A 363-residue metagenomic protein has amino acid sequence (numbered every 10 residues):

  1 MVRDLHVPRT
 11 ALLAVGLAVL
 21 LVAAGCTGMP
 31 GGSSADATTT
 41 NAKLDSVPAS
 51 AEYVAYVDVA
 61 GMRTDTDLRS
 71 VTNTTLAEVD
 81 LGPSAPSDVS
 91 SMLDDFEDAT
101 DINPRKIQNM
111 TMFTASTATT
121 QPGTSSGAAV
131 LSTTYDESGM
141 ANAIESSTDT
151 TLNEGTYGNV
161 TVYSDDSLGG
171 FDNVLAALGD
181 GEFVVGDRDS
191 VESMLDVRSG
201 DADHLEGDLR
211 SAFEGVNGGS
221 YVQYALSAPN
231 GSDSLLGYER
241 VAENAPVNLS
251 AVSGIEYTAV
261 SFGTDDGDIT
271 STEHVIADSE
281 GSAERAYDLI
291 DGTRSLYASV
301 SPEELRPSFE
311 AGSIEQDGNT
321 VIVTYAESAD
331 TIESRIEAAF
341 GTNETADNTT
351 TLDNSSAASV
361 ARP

Functional and structural regions predicted by a protein language model:
V2-H6, T10, L21, C26-G127 (+1 more regions): Soluble, non-membrane globular domain cores that form compact, hydrophobic packing and curved binding surfaces
T10-G16: Sec-dependent signal peptide recognition, specifically the positively charged N-region followed immediately by
